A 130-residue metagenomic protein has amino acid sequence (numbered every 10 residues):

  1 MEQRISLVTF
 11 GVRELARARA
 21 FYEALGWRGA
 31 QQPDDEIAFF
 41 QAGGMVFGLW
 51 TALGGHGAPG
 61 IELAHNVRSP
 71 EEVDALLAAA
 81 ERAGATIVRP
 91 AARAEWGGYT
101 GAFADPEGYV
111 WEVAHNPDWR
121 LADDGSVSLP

Functional and structural regions predicted by a protein language model:
M1-R17, L63-H65, P117-P130: N-terminal beta-strand motif that seeds the catalytic metal site of vicinal oxygen chelate
E2-I5, D35-G54, S128-P130: C-terminal "cap" of GNAT-fold acetyltransferases
I5-R13, G55-A79, Y99-A104, Y109: Vicinal oxygen chelate
T9-F47: Core segments of cupin and vicinal oxygen chelate
A18-Y22, A80, G108: Conserved active-site tyrosine of GNAT-family acetyltransferases
A24, Q41, G55-G57, E71 (+1 more regions): Hydrophobic/basic alpha-helical segments enriched in Actinobacteria
G48, G55-A58, D118-A122: A short local loop/turn or secondary-structure capping micro-motif enriched for an aromatic residue
E81-P130: Vicinal oxygen chelate
